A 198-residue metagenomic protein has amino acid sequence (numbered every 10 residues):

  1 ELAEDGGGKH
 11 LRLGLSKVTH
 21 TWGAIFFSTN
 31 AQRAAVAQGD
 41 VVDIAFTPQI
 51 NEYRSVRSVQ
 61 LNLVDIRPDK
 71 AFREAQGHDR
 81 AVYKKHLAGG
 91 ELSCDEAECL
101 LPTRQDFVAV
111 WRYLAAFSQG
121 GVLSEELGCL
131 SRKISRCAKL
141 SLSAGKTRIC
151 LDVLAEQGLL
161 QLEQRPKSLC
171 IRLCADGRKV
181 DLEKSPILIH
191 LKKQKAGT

Functional and structural regions predicted by a protein language model:
E1-T198: Acidic, two-metal ion nucleic-acid-processing modules in DNA metabolism proteins
